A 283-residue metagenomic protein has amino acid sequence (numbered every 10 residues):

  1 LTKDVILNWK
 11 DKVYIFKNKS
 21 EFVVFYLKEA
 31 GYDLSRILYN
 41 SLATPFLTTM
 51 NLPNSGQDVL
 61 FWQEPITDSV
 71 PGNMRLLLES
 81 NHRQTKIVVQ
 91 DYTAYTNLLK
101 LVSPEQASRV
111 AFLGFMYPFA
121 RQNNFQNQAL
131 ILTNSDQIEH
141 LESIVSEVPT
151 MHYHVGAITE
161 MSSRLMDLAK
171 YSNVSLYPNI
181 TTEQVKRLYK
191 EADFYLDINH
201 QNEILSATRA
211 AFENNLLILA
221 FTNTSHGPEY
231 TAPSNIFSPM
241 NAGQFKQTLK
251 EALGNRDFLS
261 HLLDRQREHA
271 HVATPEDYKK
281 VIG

Functional and structural regions predicted by a protein language model:
L1-G56, S238, V272: N-terminal pre-catalytic "stem/leader" segment of glycosyltransferase-like enzymes
V70-R109: A short, active-site helix/loop in glycosyltransferases that binds the activated sugar's phosphate group
F115-K170, N179-T182: Conserved catalytic-core segment of nucleotide-activated headgroup transferases in glycan assembly
T181-A192, E213: Short acidic alpha-helix that forms the nucleotide-activated donor recognition element in Leloir-type transferases
K190-E203: Acidic donor-binding loop of glycosyltransferase active sites
L217-T222: Short hydrophobic beta-strand element within catalytic cores of glycosyltransferases and related nucleotide-activated
P228-K250: Change "using UDP/GDP/dTDP sugars" to "using nucleotide sugars
M240, L253-G283: A charged, aromatic-enriched C-terminal amphipathic alpha-helix characteristic of glycosyltransferases across folds
